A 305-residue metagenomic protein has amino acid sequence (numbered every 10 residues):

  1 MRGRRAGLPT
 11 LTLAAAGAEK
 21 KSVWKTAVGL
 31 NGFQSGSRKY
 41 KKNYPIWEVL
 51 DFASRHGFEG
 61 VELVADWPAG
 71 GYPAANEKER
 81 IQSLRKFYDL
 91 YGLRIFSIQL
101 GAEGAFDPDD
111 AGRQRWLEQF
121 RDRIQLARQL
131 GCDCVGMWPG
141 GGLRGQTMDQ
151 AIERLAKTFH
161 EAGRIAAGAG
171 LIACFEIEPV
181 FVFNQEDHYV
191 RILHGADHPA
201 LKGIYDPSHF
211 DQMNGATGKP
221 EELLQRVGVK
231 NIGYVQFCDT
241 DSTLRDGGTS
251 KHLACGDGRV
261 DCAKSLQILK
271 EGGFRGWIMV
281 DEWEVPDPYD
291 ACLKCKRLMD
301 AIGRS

Functional and structural regions predicted by a protein language model:
M1-C132, Q150, K157-H160, A167 (+5 more regions): N-terminal pre-domain/capping segments
N31-S35, V64-D66, L100-E103, G140-G142 (+4 more regions): Active-site beta-loop-alpha junctions enriched in small/polar residues
G60, C134, Y234, G276-W277: Residues at the N-termini of beta-strands
G60, I98, H160-R259, A263-L266: Acidic/histidine-rich catalytic cores of soluble enzymes
A69, D109-G112, R144-Q150, F175-F181 (+1 more regions): Surface-exposed cleft-lining segments at the edges of enzyme active sites
G70, A105, R144, F183 (+2 more regions): Generic structural signal for helix capping and beta-alpha/helix-loop junctions
A127-M148, A169-P179, M279-V280: Active-site groove signature of glycoside hydrolases
D261-S265, F274-P286: Long hydrophobic alpha-helical segments typical of transmembrane helices together with their membrane-interfacial
